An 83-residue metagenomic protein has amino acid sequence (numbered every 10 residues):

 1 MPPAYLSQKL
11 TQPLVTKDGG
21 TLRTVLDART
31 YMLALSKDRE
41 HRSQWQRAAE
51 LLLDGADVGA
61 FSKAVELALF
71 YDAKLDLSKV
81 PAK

Functional and structural regions predicted by a protein language model:
M1-D18: Short, charged/polar N-terminal "headpieces" of proteins
L6-Q8, T21, Q44-W45, G59: Generic detector of bulky aromatic hydrophobic side chains
P13, Y31-L35, L51, G55 (+1 more regions): Residues that form generic nucleotide/phosphate-binding pockets
D18-E50: A short, structured beta-strand/loop element
G55-K83: Short, compact, well-ordered microdomains
